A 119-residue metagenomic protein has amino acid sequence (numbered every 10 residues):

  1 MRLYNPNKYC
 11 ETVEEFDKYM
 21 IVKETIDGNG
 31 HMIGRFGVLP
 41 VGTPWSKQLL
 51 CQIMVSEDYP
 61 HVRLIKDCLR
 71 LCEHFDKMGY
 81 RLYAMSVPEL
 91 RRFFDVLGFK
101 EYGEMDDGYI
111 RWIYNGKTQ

Functional and structural regions predicted by a protein language model:
M1-E15: Short amphipathic alpha-helix that is part of the acyltransferase structural core
M1-L3, M20, F94, F99-G103: Short glycine-aromatic motifs
R2-N5, V22, L82-S86: Short, hydrophobic beta-strand segments that form beta-sheet elements in well-ordered domains
D17-R63, E104-D106: Conserved donor-binding loop and adjoining core beta-sheet/short helix segment in diverse acyl/aminoacyl transferases
S46-L97: Acyl-donor binding region in acyl/amide transferases
K100-Y114: Conserved catalytic-core motifs of GNAT/GCN5-like acyltransferases
K117-Q119: Short, charged/polar, Gly/Pro-enriched secondary-structure boundary elements
